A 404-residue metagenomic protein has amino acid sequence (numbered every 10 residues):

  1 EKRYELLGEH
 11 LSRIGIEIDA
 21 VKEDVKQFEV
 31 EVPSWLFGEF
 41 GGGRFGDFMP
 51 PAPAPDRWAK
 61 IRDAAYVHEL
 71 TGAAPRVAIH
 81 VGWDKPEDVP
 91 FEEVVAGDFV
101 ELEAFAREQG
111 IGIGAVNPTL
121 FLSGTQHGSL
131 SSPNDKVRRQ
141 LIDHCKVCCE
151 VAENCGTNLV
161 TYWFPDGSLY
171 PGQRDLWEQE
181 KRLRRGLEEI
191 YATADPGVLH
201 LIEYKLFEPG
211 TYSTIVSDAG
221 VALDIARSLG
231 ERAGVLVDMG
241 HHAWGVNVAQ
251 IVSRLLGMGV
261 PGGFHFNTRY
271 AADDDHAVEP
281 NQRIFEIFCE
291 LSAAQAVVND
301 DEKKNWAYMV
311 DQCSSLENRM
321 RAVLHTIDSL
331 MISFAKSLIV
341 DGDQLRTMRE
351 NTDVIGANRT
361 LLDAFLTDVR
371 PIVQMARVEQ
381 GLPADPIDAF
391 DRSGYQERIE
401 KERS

Functional and structural regions predicted by a protein language model:
E1-G124, G128-P133, G262, R269-Q295 (+1 more regions): Alpha/beta catalytic barrel-like cores
H10-D24, G97-E101, F105-I113, P118 (+6 more regions): Active-site acidic/histidine proton-transfer and metal-coordination neighborhood in alpha/beta enzyme cores
P53-H68, I142-E150, G245-R254: Short, acidic/polar
E69, R107, E153, L256-G257: Non-catalytic positions within long, well-ordered alpha-helices that form the structural scaffold/packing of enzyme
P86-E93, P171-R184, P209-S217, M239-V248 (+2 more regions): Active-site glycine- and acidic-residue-rich loops that bind and position anionic ligands or nucleotide-like cofactors
I202, V235-G240, F264-F266, V310: Active-site flanking residues adjacent to catalytic metal/cofactor-binding acidic residues
D218-G220, Q250-M258: Active-site loop ensemble at the mouth of alpha/beta enzyme cores that anchors a bound cofactor
E231-R232, L256-G262: Glycine-enriched alpha-helix->loop->beta-strand junction motifs that scaffold or abut catalytic
